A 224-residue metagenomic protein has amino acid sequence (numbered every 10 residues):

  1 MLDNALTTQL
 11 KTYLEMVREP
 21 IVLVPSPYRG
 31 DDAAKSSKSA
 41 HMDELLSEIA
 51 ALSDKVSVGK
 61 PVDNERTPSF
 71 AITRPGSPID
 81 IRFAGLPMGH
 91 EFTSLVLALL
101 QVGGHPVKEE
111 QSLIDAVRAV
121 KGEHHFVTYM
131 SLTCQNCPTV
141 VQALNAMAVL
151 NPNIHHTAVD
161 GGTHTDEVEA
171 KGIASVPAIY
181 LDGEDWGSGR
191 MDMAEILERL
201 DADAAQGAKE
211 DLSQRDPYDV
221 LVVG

Functional and structural regions predicted by a protein language model:
M1-E19, E91-G122, A205: N-terminal leader/targeting and pre-domain segments
D3-L46, V117-A158, V220: Local sequence-structure signature of Cys/Sec-based thiol-disulfide redox active-site neighborhoods
P20, V62-I81, T165-D182: Structural micro-motif
S37-H90, H105-E109, L113: N-terminal non-catalytic structural scaffold regions of very large proteins
L45-I49, S69, V141-V149, N153-A158 (+3 more regions): General detector of folded, globular domains
L52-N64, P152-D166: Thiol-based oxidoreductase modules, predominantly thioredoxin-like and allied folds used for disulfide exchange
I72-P106, Y180-E210: Non-catalytic, surface beta->alpha helical segment in thiol-disulfide oxidoreductase systems
D211-G224: Beta1/beta-strand and adjacent pyrophosphate-binding region of the FAD-binding site in flavoprotein oxidoreductases
